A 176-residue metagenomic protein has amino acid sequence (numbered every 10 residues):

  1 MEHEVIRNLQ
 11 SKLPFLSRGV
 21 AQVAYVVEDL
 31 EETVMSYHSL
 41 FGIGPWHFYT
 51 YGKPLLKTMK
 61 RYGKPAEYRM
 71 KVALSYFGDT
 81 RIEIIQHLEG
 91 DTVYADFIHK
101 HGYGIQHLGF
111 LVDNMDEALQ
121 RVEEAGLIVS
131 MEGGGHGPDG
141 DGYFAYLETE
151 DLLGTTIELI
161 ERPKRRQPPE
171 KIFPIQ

Functional and structural regions predicted by a protein language model:
M1-E2, T33-H38, I82-Q86, G109 (+1 more regions): Short acidic/polar alpha-helix capping motifs at helix-coil junctions
M1-L13, Y25, D116-Q176: Vicinal oxygen chelate
V5-K60: Long, hydrophobic N-terminal alpha-helical segment
L13-P14, A95-H99: Short, flexible, glycine/charge-rich loop motifs used to bind or transfer phosphoryl groups or to couple energy/partner
V20-E28, V72-T80, F97-N114: Vicinal oxygen chelate
E31-G52, H99-Y103, L111-G137, P169-E170: Extended intrinsically disordered, low-complexity coil regions enriched in Ser, Thr, Gly, Ala and often Pro
G44-D96, D141-K164: Conserved short beta-strand elements that form part of the metal-binding/catalytic scaffold of enzyme active sites
K53-P54, A73-F77, Y103, F110-N114 (+3 more regions): Short, surface-exposed, polar/charged, turn-prone segments marking secondary-structure boundaries
